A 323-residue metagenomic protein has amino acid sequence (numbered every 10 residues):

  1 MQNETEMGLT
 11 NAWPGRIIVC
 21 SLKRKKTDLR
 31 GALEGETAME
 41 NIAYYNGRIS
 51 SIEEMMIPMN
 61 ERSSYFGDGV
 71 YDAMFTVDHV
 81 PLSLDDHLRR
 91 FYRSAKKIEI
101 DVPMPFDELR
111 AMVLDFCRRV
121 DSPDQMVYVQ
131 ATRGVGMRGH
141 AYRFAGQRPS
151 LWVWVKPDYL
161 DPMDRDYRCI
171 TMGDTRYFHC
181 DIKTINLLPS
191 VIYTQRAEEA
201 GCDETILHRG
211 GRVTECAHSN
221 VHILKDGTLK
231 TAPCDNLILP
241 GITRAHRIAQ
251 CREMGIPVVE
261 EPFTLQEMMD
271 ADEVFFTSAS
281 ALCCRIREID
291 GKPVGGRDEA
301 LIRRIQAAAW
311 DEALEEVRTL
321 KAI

Functional and structural regions predicted by a protein language model:
Q2, L9, R16-S21, D28 (+1 more regions): Short, positively charged and aromatic/hydrophobic N-terminal segments
E4-M7, A12, L29, A73 (+1 more regions): Short linear motifs in intrinsically disordered/low-complexity regions
K26-T27, G67: A composition-driven signal for long, intrinsically disordered, charge-rich low-complexity tracts
L33-T205, G210-R212, D235, I248-I323: Conserved alpha/beta cores of soluble small-molecule-handling proteins
R212-C234: Glycine- and Gly-Pro-enriched alpha-helical subdomains that act as flexible, kink-prone "lid/hinge" or packing modules
G241-H246: Feature captures the catalytic cores and cofactor-binding loops of soluble hydro-lyases/lyases that act on carboxylate
